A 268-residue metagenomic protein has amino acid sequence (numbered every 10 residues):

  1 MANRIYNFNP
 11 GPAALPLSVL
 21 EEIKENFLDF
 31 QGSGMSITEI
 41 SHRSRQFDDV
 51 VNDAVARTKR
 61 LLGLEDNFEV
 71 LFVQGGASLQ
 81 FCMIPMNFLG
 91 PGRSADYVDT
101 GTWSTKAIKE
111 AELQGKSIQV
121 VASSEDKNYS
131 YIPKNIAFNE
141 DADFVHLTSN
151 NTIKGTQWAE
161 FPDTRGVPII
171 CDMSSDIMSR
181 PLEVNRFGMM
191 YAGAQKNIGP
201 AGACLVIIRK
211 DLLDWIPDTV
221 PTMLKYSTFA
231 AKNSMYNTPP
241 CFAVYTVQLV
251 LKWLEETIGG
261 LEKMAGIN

Functional and structural regions predicted by a protein language model:
R4-V55: A glycine-/small-polar-enriched, mobile loop at the entrance of the PLP active site in fold-type I
N7-N9, V70-Q74, Y97, Q119-A122 (+3 more regions): General beta-strand structural signal in soluble alpha/beta enzymes
S33-Q80, N87, T102, E110: Conserved N-terminal alpha-helix of the aminotransferase class I/II PLP-enzyme fold
L89-T105: Conserved PLP-anchoring active-site segment centered on the Schiff-base-forming lysine
A111, S123-I177: Active-site phosphate-binding strand-loop segment of PLP-dependent enzymes
I170, V184-Q195, C204: Conserved active-site segment immediately N-terminal to the catalytic lysine that forms the internal aldimine
A194-I267: Active-site C-terminal subdomain of aminotransferase-like
